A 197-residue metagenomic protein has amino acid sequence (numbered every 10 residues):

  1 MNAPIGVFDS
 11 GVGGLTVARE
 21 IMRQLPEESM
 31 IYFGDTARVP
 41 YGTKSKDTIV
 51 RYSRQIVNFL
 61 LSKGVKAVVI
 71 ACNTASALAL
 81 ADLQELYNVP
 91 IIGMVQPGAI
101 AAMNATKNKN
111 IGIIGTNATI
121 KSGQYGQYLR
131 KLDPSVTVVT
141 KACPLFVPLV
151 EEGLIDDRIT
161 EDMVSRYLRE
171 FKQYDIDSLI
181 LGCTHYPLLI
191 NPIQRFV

Functional and structural regions predicted by a protein language model:
M1-V197: Non-catalytic structural scaffold of enzyme domains
